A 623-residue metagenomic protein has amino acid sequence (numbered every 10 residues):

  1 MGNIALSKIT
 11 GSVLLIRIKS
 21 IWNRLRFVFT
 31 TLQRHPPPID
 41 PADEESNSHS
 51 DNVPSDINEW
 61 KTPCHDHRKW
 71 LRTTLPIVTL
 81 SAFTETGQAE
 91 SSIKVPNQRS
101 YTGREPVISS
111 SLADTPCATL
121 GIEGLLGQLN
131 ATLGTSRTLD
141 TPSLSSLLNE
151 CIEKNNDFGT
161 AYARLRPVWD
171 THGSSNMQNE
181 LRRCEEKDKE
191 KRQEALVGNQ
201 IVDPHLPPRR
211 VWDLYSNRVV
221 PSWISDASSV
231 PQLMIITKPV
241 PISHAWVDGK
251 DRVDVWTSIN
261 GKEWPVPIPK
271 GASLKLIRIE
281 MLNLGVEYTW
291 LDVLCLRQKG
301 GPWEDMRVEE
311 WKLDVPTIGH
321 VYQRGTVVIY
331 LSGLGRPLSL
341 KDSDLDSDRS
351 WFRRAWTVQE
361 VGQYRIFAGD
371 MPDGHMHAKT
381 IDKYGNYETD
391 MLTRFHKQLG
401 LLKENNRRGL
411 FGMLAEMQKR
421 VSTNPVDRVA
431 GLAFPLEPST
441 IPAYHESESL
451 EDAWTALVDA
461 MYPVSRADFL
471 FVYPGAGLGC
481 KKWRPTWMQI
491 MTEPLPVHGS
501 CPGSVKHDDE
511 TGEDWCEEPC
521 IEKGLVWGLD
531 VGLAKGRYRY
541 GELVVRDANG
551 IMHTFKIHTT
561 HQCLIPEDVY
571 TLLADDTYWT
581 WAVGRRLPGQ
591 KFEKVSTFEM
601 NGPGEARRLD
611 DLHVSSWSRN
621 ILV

Functional and structural regions predicted by a protein language model:
M1-Y288, C295-D314, P337, G541 (+5 more regions): Metal-dependent phosphate/diphosphate-handling catalytic cores characterized by acidic Asp/Glu clusters
N23, P63, N97, F158 (+8 more regions): A general marker of short, structured functional hotspots
P241, T289-W290, V328-L331: Structural recognition of the beta-strand scaffold that forms the well-ordered cores of secreted hydrolase catalytic
S243-A245, S332, V361, P372 (+4 more regions): Structured loops at beta-to-helix junctions and adjacent beta-edge loops in soluble globular domains
W246, Y288-W290, W351, W356: Signature tryptophan residues that serve as conserved aromatic anchors
G261, P265-I268, D305-A456, Y462-S465: Metal-ion-coordinating, acidic/His-rich active-site neighborhoods of enzymes acting on phosphate-containing substrates
L291-D292, Y322: Hydrophobic/aromatic pocket-lining and membrane-interface residues
K397-T580, P588: Short helix/strand-capping turn motifs
